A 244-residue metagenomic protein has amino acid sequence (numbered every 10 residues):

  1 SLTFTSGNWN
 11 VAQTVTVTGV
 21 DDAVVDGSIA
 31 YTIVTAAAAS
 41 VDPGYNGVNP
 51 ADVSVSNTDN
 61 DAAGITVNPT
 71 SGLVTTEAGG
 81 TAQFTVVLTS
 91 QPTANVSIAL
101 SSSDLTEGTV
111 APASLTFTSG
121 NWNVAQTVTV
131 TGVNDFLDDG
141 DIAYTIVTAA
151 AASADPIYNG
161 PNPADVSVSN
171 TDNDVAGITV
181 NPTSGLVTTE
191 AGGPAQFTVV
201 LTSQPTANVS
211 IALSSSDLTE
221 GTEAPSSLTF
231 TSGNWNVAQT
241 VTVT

Functional and structural regions predicted by a protein language model:
S1, S102-P112, S215-S227: Short, solvent-exposed loop/linker segments at beta-strand-coil boundaries, enriched for Pro/Gly and Ser/Thr
L2-N8, S54-T85, T89, P112-S119 (+4 more regions): Beta-sheet-dominated interaction scaffolds and their linkers
N10, A63, N123, F136-L137 (+2 more regions): Extracellular beta-strand scaffolds
A12-V41, G47-N49, V55, V86 (+7 more regions): Contiguous beta-strand segments of beta-sheet-rich domains
T14, A78, F84, P92 (+7 more regions): Intrinsic disorder/low-complexity segments enriched in polar/small residues
D21-V24, S28, G44, V48 (+9 more regions): Intrinsically disordered, low-complexity repeat tracts enriched in Pro/Ser/Thr
A62, Q91-T93, L105, V175 (+2 more regions): A generic structural motif
